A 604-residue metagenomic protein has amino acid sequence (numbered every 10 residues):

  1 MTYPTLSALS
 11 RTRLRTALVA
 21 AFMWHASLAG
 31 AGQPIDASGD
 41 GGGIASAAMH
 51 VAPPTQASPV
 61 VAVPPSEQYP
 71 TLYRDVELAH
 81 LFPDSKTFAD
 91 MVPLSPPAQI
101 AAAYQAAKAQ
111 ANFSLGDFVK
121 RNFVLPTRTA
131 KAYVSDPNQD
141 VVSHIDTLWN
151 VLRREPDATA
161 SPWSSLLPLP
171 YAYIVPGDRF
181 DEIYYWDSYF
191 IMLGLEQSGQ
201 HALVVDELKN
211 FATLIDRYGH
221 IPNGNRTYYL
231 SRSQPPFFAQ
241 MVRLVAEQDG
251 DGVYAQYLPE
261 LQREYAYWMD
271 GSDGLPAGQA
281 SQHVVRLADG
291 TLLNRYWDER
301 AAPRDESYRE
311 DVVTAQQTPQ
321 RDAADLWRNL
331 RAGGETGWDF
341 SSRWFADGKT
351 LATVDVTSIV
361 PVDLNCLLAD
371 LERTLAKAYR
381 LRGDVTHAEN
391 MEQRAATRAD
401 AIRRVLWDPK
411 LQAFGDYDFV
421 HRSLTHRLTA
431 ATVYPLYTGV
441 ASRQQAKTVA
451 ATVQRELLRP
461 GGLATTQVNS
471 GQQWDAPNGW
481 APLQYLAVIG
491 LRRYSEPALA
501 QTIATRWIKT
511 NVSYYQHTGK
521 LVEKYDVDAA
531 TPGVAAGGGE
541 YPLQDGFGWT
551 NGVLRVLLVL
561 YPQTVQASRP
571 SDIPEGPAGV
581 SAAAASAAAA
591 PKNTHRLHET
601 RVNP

Functional and structural regions predicted by a protein language model:
W24-L28: N-terminal signal peptide c-region/cleavage motif recognized by signal peptidases
G30-A107: Intrinsically disordered, low-structural-confidence terminal and linker regions
P34-A47, F547-A587, K592-L597, V602-P604: Terminal, non-catalytic domain-edge segments
L72-E182, D206-A212, Y218-I221, N225 (+3 more regions): Extended glycan-interaction surfaces of carbohydrate-active proteins
H144, Q200-F211, G252-M269, L371 (+4 more regions): Extended, well-ordered alpha-helical scaffold segments
Y184-F211, A431-R443, Q484-P497: Alpha-helical support elements that line or immediately flank enzyme active sites and cofactor-binding pockets
I215-Y257: Aromatic/His-enriched, Gly/Pro-containing loop or helix-boundary segments that lie immediately adjacent to catalytic
D355-D384, M391, A476-L486, G490-Y494 (+1 more regions): Long, repeat-rich segments with strong aromatic
